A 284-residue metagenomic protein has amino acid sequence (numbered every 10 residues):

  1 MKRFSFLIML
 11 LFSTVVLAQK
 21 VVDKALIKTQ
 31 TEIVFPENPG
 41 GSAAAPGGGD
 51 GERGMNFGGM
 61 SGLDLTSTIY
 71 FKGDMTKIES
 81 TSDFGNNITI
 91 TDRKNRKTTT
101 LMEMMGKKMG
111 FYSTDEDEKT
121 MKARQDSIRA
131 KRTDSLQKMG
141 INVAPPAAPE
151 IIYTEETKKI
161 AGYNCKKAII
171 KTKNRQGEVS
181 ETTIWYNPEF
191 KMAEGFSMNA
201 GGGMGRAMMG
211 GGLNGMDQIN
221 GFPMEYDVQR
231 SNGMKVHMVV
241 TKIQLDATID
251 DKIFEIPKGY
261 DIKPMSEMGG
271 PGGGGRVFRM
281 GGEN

Functional and structural regions predicted by a protein language model:
M1-V22, F278: Bacterial Sec-dependent N-terminal signal peptides
K20-N284: Extended soluble regions of mature proteins
